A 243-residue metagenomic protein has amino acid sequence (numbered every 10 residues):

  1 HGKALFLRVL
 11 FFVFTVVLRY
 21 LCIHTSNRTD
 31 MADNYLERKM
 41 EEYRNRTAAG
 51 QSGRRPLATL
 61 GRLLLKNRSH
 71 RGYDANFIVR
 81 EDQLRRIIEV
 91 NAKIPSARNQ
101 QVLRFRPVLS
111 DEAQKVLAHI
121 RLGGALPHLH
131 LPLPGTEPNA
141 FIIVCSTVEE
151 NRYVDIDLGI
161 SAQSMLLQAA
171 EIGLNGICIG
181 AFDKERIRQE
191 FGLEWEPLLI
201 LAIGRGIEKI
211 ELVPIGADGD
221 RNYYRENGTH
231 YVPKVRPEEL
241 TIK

Functional and structural regions predicted by a protein language model:
K3-F6, R28: Charged/polar low-complexity intrinsically disordered segments
L5-R19: Hydrophobic alpha-helical signal peptides and transmembrane signal-/tail-anchor segments that drive secretory-pathway
L18-K243: Acidic, surface-exposed loops and disordered segments
